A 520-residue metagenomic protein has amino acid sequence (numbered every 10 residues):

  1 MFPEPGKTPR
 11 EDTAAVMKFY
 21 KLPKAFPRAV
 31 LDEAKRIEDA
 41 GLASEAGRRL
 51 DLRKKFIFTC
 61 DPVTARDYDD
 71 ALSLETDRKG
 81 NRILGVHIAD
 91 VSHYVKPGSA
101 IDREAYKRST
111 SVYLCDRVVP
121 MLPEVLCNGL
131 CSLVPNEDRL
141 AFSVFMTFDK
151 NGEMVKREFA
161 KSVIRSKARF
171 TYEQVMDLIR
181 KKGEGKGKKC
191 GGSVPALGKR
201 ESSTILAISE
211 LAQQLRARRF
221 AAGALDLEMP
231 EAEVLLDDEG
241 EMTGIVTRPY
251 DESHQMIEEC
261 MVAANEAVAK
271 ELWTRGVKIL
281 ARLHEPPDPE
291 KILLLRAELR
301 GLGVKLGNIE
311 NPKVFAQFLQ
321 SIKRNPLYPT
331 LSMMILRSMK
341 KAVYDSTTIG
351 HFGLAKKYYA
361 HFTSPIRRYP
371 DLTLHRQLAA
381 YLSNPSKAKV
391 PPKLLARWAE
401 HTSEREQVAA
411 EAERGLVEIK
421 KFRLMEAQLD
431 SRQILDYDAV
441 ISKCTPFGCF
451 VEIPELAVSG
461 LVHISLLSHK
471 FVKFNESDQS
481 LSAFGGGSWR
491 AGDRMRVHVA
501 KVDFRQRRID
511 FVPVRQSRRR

Functional and structural regions predicted by a protein language model:
M1-D478, G492, H498-R520: Electropositive polyanion-binding surfaces
S480-G486, R490: C-terminal structured domains
